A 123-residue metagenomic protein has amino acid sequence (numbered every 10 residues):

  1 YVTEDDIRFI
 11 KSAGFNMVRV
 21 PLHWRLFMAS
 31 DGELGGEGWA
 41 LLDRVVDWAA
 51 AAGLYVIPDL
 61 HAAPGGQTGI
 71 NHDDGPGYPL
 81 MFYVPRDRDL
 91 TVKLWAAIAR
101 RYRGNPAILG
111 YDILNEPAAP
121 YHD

Functional and structural regions predicted by a protein language model:
Y1-D123: Active-site mouth of glycoside hydrolases
